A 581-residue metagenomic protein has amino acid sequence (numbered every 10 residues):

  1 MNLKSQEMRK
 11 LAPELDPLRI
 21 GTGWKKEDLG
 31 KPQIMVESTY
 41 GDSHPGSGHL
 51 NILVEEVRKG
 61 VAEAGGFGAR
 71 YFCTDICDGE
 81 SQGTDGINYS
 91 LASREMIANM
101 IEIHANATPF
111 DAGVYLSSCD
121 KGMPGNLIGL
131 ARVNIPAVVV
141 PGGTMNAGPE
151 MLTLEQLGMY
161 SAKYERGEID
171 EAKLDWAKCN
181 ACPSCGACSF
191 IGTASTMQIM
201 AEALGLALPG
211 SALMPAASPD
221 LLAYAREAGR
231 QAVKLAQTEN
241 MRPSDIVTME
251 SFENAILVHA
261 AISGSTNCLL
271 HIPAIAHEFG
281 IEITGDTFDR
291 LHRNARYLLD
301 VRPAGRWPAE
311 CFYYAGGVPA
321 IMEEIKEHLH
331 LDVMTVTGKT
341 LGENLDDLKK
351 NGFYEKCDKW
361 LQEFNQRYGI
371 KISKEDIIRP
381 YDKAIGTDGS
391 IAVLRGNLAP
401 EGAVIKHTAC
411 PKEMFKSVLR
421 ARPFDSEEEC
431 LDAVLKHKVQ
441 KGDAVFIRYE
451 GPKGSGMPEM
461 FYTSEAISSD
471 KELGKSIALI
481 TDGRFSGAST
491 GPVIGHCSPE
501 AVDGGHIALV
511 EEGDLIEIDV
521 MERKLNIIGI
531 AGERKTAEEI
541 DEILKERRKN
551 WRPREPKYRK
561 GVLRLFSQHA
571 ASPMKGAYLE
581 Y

Functional and structural regions predicted by a protein language model:
M1-G46, E55-C73, G79, D85-S90 (+5 more regions): Catalytic or ion-coupling anion/metal-binding cores of large enzyme and transporter domains
H49: Glycine-/small-residue-enriched capping loops at alpha/beta junctions
I52: Acidic/charged coordination and interface sites in well-structured regions
S90-N99: Glycine-rich, highly charged phosphate/nucleotide-binding loops
A105-N126, A137-P141: A short, small-residue-rich loop immediately preceding and capping a beta-strand
